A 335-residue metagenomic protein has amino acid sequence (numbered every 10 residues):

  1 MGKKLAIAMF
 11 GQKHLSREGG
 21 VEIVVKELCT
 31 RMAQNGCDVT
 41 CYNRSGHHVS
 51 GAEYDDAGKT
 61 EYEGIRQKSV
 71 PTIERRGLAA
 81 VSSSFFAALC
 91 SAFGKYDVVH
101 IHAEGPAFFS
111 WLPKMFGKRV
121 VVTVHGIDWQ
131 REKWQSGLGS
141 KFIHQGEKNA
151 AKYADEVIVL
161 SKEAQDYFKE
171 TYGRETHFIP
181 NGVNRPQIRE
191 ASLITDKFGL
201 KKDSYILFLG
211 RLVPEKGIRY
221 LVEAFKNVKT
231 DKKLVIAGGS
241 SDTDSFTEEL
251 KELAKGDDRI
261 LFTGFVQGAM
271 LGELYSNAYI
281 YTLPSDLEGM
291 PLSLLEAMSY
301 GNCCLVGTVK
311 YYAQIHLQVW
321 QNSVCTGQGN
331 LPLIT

Functional and structural regions predicted by a protein language model:
I23, S204, F208, V213-N227 (+1 more regions): A conserved mid-protein helix/loop that constitutes part of the nucleotide-sugar donor-binding site
G46-H47, V183, L209, K233-E248 (+1 more regions): Glycosyltransferase donor-sugar binding loop
A52-K59, K233-R259, M270: Short, structured helix-loop element that forms part of the nucleotide-activated donor/catalytic region
L89-A92, M115, G139-V157: Membrane-proximal helix-turn-helix segments that form the acceptor-binding/catalytic region of lipid-linked
G182-F198: Acidic anion/phosphate-binding donor-loop and adjacent secondary structure in glycosyltransferase catalytic cores
F265-V266, E273-A278: Short alpha-helical donor nucleotide-sugar binding micro-motif in glycosyltransferases
D286: Aromatic "clamp/platform" in nucleotide-sugar-dependent glycosyltransferases that forms part of the donor/acceptor
A313-T335: Change "using UDP/GDP/dTDP sugars" to "using nucleotide sugars
